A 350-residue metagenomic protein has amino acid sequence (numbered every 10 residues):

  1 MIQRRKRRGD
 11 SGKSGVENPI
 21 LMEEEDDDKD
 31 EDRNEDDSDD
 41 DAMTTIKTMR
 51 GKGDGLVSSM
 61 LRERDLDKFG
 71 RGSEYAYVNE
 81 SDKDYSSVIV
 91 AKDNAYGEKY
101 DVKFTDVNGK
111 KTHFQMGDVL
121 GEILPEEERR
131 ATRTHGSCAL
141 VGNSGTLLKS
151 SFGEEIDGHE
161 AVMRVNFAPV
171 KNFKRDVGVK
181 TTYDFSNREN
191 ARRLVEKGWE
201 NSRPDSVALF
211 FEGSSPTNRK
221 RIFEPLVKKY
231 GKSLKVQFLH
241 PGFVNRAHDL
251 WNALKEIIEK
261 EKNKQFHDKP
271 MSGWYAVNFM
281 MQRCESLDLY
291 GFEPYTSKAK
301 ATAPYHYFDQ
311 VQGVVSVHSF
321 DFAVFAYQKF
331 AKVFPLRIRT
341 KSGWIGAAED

Functional and structural regions predicted by a protein language model:
M1-T45: Long, low-complexity intrinsically disordered regions of secretory-pathway proteins
N18-P19, D41-A42, I46-D350: Metal-ion/cofactor- or nucleotide/acyl-coenzyme-handling active-site neighborhoods
